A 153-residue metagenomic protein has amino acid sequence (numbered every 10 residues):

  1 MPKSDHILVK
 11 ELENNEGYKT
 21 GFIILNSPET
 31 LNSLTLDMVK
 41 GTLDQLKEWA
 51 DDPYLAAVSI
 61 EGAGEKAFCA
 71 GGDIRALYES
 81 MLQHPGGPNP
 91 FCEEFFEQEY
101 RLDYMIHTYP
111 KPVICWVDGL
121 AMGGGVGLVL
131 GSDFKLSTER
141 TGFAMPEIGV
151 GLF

Functional and structural regions predicted by a protein language model:
M1-E61, Y104: Conserved CoA-thioester-binding segment of acyl-CoA-metabolizing enzymes
P28-L31, K66, R140-G142: A short, glycine- and basic residue-enriched loop/turn that sits immediately adjacent to a domain's principal
S33, G86, P90-E93, L120 (+1 more regions): Alpha-helix capping and helix-loop boundary segments enriched in small/acidic/polar residues
Q45, Q98-Y109: Catalytic-core regions built around general acid/base machinery
G62-R101: Glycine- (often His-adjacent) and acidic-residue-rich active-site loop that binds/positions the CoA thioester
I106-G149: Glycine-rich beta-to-alpha active-site loop
G151-F153: Glycine- and acidic-residue-rich phosphate-binding/metal-coordinating active-site segment common to enzymes that handle
